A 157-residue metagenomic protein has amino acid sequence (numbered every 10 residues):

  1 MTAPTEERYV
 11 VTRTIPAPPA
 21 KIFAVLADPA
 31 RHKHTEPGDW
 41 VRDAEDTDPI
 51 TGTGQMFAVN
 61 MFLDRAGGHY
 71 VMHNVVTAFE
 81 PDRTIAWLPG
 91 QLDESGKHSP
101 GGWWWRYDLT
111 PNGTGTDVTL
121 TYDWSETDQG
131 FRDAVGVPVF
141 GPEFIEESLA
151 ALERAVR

Functional and structural regions predicted by a protein language model:
M1-D48: Hydrophobic ligand-binding cavity/cleft-lining segments
T5-E7, T53, G68, G101: Residue-level preference for beta-strand/loop junctions
R13, T119-Y122: Short, hydrophobic/aromatic-enriched beta-strand segments in well-ordered soluble domains
I22-L26, H32, F57-V59, V76 (+3 more regions): Hydrophobic pocket/interface hotspot
A27-D28, P81, R157: Residues at helix-coil transition
H34, L63-D117, R154: Hydrophobic-ligand binding "helix-grip"
D123-R157: A conserved amphipathic terminal alpha-helix motif
